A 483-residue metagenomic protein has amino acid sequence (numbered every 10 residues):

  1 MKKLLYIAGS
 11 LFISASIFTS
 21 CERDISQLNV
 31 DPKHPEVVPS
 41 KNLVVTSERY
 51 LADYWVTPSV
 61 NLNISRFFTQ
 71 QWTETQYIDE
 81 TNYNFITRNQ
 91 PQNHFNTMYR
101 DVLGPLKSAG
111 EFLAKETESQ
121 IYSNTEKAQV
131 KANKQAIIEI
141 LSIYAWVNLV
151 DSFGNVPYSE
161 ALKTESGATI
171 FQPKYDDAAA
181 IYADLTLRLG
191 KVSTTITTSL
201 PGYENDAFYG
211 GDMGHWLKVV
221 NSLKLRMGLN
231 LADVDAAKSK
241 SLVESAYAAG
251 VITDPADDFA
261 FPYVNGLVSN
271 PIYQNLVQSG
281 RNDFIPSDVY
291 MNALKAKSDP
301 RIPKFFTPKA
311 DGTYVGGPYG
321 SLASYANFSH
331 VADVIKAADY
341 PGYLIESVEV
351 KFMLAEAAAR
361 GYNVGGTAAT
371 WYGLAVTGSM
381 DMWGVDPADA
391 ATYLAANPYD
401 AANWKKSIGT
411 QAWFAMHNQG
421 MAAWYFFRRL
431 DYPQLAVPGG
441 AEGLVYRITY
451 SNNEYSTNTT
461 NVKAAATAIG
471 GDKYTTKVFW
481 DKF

Functional and structural regions predicted by a protein language model:
M1-V30: Bacterial Sec-dependent N-terminal signal peptides
C21-Q70, Q76, N89, R100 (+5 more regions): Membrane-proximal, proline-rich intrinsically disordered regions
T75-N155, E165-E204: Conserved, well-structured interaction surfaces
N148-P157, L200, N230-A236, Y362-V364: Short coil/turn linking the two alpha-helices of tandem helical-hairpin repeats
S239-L354, A359-R360, G365-A415, M421 (+1 more regions): Hydrophobic-face positions in mid-chain alpha helices that act as interaction patches
